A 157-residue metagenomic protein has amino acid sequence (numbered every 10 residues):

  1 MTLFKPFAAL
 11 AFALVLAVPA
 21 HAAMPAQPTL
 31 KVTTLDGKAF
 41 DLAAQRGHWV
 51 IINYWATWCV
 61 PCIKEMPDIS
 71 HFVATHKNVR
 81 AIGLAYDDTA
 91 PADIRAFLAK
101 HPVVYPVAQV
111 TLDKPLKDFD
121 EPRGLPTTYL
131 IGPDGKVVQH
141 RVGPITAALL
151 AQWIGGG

Functional and structural regions predicted by a protein language model:
M1-P6: Positively charged n-region of N-terminal signal peptides that target proteins for export
A8-P19: Bacterial N-terminal signal peptides
A20-L42: N-terminal "domain-start" segment that seeds a small globular fold
H48-V50, Y54-W58, G124: Short pre-active-site segment immediately N-terminal to redox-active cysteine/selenocysteine motifs in thiol-based
I51-I52, A81, T128: Hydrophobic beta-strand anchors of alpha/beta hydrolase catalytic cores
Y54-H71: Conserved redox-active cysteine motifs that mediate thiol-disulfide chemistry, especially di-cysteine Cys-X(1-2)-Cys
K64, A74-L112, L125: Conserved segment of the thioredoxin-like fold in thiol-based oxidoreductases
A99-V104, Q109-G155: Thiol/disulfide oxidoreductase modules built on the thioredoxin-like
